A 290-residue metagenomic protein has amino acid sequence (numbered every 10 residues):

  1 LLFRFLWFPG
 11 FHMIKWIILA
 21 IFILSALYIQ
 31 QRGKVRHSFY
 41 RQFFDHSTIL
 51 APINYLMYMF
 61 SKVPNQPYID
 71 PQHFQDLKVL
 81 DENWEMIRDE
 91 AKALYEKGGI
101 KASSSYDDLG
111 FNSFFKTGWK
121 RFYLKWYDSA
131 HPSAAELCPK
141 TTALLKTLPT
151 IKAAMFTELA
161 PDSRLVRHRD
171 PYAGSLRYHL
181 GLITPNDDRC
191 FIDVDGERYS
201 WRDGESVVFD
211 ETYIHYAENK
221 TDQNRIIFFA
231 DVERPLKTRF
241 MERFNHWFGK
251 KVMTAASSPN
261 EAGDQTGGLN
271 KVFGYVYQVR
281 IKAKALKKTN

Functional and structural regions predicted by a protein language model:
W7-M155, L159, S163-R167, R239-N290: Fe(II)/2-oxoglutarate oxygenase catalytic core
T150-I151, R164-R177, V194: A short beta-loop-beta micro-motif enriched in histidine and acidic residues
E158-A160, P171-D187: Short, conserved beta-strand element in jelly-roll/cupin
L165-H168, C190-I192, F209, H215-T221: Short beta-strand His + acidic residue motifs that chelate non-heme Fe in jelly-roll/DSBH and cupin folds
R177-G181, V208, Q223-T238: A short hydrophobic beta-strand segment most commonly corresponding to one strand of the jelly-roll/cupin
I183-D203: A short beta-strand-loop-beta hairpin characteristic of the jelly-roll/cupin
S200-I214: Conserved metal-binding segment of the jelly-roll/cupin
